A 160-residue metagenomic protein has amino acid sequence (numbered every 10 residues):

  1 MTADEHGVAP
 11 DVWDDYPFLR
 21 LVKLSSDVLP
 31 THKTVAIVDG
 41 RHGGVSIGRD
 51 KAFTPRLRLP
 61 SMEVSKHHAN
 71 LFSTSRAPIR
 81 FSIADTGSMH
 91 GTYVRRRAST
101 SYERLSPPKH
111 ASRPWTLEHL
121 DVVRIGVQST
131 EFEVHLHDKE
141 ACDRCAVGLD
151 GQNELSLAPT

Functional and structural regions predicted by a protein language model:
M1-M62, R76-P78, T116, D121 (+1 more regions): Intrinsically disordered, low-complexity acidic Ser/Thr-rich regulatory segments
P55-R56, H68-V122, G126: Forkhead-associated
V64-K66: Amphipathic hydrophobic-ligand
